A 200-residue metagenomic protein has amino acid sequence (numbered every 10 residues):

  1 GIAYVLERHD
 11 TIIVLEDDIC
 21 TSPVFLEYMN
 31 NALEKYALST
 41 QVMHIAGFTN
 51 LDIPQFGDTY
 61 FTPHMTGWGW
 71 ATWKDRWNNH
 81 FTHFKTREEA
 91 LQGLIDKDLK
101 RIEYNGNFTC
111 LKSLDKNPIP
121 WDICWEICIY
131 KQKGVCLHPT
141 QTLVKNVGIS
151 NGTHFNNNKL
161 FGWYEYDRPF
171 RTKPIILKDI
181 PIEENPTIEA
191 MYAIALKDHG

Functional and structural regions predicted by a protein language model:
G1-V14, I19-G200: An acidic/histidine-cluster motif and surrounding catalytic segment that typifies divalent-metal-assisted enzyme active
